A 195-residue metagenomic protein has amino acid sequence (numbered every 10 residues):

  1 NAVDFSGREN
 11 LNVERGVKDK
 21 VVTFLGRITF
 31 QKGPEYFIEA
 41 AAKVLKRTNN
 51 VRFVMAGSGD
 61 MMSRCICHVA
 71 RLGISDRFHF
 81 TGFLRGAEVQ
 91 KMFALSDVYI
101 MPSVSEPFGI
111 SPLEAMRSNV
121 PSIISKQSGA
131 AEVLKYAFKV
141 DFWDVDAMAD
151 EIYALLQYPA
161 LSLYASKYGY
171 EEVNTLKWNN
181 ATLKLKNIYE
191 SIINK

Functional and structural regions predicted by a protein language model:
A2: Carbohydrate-associated surface elements
G7, E14-A41, V54: Conserved donor-binding/catalytic core segment of Leloir-type glycosyltransferases
I66-L84: Nucleotide-activated donor-binding/catalytic signature segment of Leloir-type glycosyltransferases, i.e., the conserved
F83-L84, K91-S96: Short alpha-helical donor nucleotide-sugar binding micro-motif in glycosyltransferases
V104: Aromatic "clamp/platform" in nucleotide-sugar-dependent glycosyltransferases that forms part of the donor/acceptor
P121-I124: Short hydrophobic beta-strand element within catalytic cores of glycosyltransferases and related nucleotide-activated
A137-D146, A154-P159: Conserved acidic donor-binding segment of nucleotide-sugar-dependent glycosyltransferases
A160-E190: A charged, aromatic-enriched C-terminal amphipathic alpha-helix characteristic of glycosyltransferases across folds
